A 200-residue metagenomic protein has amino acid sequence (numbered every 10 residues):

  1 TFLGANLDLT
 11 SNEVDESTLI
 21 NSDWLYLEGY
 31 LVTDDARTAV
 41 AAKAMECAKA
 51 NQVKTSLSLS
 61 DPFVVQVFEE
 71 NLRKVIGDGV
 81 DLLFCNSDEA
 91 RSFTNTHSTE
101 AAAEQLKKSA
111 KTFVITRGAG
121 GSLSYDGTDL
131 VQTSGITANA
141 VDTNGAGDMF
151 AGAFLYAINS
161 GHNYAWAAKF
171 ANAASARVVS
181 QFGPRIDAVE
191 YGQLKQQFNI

Functional and structural regions predicted by a protein language model:
T1-D35: Conserved phosphate-binding/catalytic loop of the ribokinase/pfkB sugar-kinase fold
G4, L9, L31, V80 (+4 more regions): Short, flexible active-site loop motifs that bind/organize anionic cofactors or intermediates
L7, T33-D34, V64-V65, N139 (+1 more regions): Alpha-helix N-cap/loop-to-helix initiation residues
E16, E46-A50, E70, N95-I200: Conserved phosphate-binding/catalytic region of the ribokinase-like
T18-I20, I76-G77, K107: A short, aliphatic-rich alpha-helical micro-motif
W24-A101, G120-S122: Conserved beta-alpha-beta core of the PfkB/ribokinase-like small-molecule kinase fold
